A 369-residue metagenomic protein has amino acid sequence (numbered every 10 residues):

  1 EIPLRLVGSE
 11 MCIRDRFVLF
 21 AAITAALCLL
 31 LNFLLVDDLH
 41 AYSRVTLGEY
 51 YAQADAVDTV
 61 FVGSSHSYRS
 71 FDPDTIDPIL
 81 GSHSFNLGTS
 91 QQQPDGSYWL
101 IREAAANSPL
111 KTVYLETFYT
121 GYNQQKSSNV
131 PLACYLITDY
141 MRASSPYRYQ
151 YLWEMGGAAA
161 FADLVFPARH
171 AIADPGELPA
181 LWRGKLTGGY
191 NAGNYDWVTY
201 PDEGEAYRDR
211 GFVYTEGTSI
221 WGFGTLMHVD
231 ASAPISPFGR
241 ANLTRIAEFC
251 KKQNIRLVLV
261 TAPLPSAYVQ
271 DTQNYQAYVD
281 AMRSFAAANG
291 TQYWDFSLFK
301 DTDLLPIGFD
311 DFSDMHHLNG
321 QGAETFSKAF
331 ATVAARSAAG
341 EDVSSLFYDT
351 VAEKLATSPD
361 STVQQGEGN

Functional and structural regions predicted by a protein language model:
E1-I13: Single conserved hydrophobic/aromatic residue that forms the stacking wall/gate of nucleotide- or nucleobase-binding
R14-L34: Hydrophobic membrane-insertion alpha-helices, especially the h-region of bacterial N-terminal signal peptides
L35-A56: Alpha-helical transmembrane signal-anchor/signal-peptide segments
A56-D58, G81-H83, S108-T112, K251-V258 (+1 more regions): Loop/turn elements at helix/coil->beta-strand transitions in domains of secreted/extracellular proteins
V62, H66-L152: Membrane-embedded segments
L132-Q253, S345-N369: Secreted/periplasmic serine-hydrolase-like ester/acetyl group-modifying domain
I246-N274: Active-site segments of SGNH/GDSL-like serine hydrolases that catalyze O-acetyl group transfer/hydrolysis on lipids
T272-N369: C-terminal regions of proteins
